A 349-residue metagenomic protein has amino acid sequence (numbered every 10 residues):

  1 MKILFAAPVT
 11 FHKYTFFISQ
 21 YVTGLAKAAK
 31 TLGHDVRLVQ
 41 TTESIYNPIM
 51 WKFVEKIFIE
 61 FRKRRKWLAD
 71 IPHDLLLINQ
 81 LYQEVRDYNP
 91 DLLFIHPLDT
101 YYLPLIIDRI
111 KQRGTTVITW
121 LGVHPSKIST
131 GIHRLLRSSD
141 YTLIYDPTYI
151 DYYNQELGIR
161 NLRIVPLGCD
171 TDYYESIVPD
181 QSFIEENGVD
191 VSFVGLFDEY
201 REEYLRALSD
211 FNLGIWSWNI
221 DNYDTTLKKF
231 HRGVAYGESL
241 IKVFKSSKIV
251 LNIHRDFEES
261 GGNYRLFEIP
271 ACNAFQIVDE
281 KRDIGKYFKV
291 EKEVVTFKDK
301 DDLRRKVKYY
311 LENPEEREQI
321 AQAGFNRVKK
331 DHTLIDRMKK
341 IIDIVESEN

Functional and structural regions predicted by a protein language model:
M1-I57, H73-Q80, H96-D99, P104 (+4 more regions): Nucleotide-sugar donor-binding catalytic core of glycosyltransferases
F58-R64: Short, structured active-site "lid" loops
L68-A69: The substrate-binding groove and active-site-proximal loops of carbohydrate-active enzymes, especially glycoside
N89-D91: Proline-aspartate-enriched helix->loop->beta-strand connector
P97, R109-H124: Active-site proximal beta-strand in glycosyltransferases
V294-K300, Y310-P314: Conserved acidic donor-binding segment of nucleotide-sugar-dependent glycosyltransferases
L311-D343: A charged, aromatic-enriched C-terminal amphipathic alpha-helix characteristic of glycosyltransferases across folds
